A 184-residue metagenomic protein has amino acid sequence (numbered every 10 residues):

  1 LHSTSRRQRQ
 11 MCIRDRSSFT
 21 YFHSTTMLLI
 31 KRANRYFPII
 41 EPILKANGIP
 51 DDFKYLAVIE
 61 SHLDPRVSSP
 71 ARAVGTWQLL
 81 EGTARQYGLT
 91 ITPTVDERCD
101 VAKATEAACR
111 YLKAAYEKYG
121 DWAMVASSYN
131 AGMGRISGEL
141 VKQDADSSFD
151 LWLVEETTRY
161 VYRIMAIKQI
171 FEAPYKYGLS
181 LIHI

Functional and structural regions predicted by a protein language model:
H2-R9, I13, I182-H183: Single conserved hydrophobic/aromatic residue that forms the stacking wall/gate of nucleotide- or nucleobase-binding
S18-H62, A115: Export/targeting segments at the very N-terminus of extracytoplasmic proteins
I49-A57, V74, W122-S127: Alpha-helical scaffolds flanking conserved acidic
S61-D64, T83-Q86, G132-I136, F171: Solvent-exposed loop/turn segments at secondary-structure junctions within structured extracellular/periplasmic domains
L63-R66, T92: Primarily short, surface-exposed interaction patches in extracytoplasmic proteins
A71-P93, V101, T105-A107, L112 (+1 more regions): Substrate-binding/active-site groove segments that recognize and process beta-1,4-linked N-acetyl-hexosamine
L112-E139: Catalytic and binding regions of secreted/periplasmic enzymes and modules that target cell-wall glycans
L140-I182: Flexible, glycine-rich surface segments
